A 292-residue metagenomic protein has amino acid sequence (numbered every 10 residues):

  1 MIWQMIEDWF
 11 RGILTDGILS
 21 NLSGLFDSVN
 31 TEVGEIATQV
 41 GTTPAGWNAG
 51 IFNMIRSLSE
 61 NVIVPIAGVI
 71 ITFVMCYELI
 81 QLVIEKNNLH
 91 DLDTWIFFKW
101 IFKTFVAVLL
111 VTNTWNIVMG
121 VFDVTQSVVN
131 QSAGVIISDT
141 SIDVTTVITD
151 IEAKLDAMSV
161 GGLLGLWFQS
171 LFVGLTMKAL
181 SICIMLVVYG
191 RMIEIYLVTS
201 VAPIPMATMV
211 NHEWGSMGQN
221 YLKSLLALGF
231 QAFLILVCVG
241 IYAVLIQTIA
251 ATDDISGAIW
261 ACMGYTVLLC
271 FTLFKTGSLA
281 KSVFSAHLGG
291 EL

Functional and structural regions predicted by a protein language model:
M1-I2, I6-I18, L92-L110, T114 (+1 more regions): Alpha-helical transmembrane segments and their helix-start/interface "positive-inside/aromatic belt" motifs in integral
M1-I70: Binding/recognition "hotspot" determinant
L14, I18, V29, F105-V201 (+3 more regions): Non-cytosolic segments of integral membrane proteins
G46-N61, N88-I96, G162, L166 (+4 more regions): Membrane-helix interfacial "entry" motifs
G68, T72-I84, I235-A250: Juxtamembrane "helix exit" motif at the C-terminal ends of alpha-helical transmembrane segments in multi-pass membrane
I70-V108, V201-G215: Hydrophobic transmembrane alpha-helix segments characteristic of membrane transport and insertion machinery
M206-K223, A251, V283, G289: Alpha-helical transmembrane segments
S224-L236: Alpha-helical transmembrane segments of multi-pass membrane proteins
